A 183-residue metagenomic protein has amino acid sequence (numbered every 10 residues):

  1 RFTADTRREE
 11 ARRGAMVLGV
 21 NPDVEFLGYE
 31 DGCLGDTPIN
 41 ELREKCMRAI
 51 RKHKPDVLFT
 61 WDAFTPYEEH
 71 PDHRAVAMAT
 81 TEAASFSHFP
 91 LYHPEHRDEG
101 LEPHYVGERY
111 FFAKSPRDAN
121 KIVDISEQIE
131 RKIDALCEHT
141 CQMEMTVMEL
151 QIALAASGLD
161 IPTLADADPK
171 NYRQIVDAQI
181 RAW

Functional and structural regions predicted by a protein language model:
R1-K54: Active-site rim/loop-helix segments in enzyme catalytic domains that contact anionic ligands
M16, D36, N40-W183: Metal-dependent de-N-acetylase/amidase catalytic core
